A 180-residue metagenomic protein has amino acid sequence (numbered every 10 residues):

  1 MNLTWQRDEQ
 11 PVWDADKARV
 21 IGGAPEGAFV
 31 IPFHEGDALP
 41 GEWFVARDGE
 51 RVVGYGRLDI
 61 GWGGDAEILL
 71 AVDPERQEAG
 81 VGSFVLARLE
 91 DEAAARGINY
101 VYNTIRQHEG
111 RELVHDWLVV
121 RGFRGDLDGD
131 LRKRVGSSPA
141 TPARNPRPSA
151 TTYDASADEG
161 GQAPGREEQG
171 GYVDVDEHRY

Functional and structural regions predicted by a protein language model:
M1-F33, A150-A155, R179: Short amphipathic alpha-helix that is part of the acyltransferase structural core
H34-V45, A66: A short helix-loop-beta-strand connector motif used in the catalytic cores of GNAT acetyltransferases and, in some
P40, W62-G64, R111: Short acidic/glycine-enriched loop/turn segments that link adjacent beta-strands
V45, E50-I60, A66-E67: Conserved beta-strand in the GNAT
L69-E78, Q107: A short, internal acetyl-CoA/4′-phosphopantetheine-binding micro-motif in the GNAT/acyltransferase core
E78-A93: Conserved acetyl-CoA-binding loop-helix of GNAT-fold acetyltransferases
A93-Q107: Conserved GNAT acetyl-CoA-binding A-motif
T104-G110, W117-Y180: Terminal substrate-recognition subdomain of acyl/acetyltransferases
